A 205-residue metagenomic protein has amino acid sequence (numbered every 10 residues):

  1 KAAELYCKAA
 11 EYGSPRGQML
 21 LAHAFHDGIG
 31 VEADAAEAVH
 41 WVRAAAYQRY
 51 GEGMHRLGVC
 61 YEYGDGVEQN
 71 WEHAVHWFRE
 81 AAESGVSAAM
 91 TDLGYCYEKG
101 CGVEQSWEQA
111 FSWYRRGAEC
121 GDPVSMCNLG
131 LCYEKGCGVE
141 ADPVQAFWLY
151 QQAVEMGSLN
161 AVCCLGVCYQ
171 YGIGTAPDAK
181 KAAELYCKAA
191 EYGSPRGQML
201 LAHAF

Functional and structural regions predicted by a protein language model:
K1, K8, R16-Q18, V39 (+3 more regions): Low-complexity, intrinsically disordered tandem-repeat tracts enriched in small/polar residues
Y6, E11-P15, D27-I29, D34 (+14 more regions): Short helix-capping/linker turns of helical repeat alpha-solenoids
G13, H40, H76, S112-W113: Intrinsically disordered, low-complexity regions enriched in serine, threonine, proline and polar/charged residues
L20-D27, M54-Y63, M90-K99, M126-K135 (+3 more regions): Hydrophobic face of amphipathic alpha-helices that form TPR/SEL1-like repeat modules and related alpha-solenoid
